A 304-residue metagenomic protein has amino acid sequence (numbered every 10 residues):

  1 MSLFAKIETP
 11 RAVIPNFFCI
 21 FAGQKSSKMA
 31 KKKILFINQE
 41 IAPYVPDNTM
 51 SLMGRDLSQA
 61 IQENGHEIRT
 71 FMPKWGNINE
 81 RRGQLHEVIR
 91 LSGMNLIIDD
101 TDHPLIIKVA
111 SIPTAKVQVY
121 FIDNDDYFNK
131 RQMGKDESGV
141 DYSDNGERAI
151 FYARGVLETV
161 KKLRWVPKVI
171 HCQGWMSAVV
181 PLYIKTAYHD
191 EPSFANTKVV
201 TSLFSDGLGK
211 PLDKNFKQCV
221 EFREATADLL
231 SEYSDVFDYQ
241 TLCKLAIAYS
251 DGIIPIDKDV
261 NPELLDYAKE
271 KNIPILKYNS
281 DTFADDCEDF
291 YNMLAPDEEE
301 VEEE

Functional and structural regions predicted by a protein language model:
L3-K6, N16, I20: Short, positively charged and aromatic/hydrophobic N-terminal segments
I20, M29-E304: Catalytic cores of nucleotide-sugar-dependent glycosyltransferases that transfer UDP/GDP/TDP-activated
